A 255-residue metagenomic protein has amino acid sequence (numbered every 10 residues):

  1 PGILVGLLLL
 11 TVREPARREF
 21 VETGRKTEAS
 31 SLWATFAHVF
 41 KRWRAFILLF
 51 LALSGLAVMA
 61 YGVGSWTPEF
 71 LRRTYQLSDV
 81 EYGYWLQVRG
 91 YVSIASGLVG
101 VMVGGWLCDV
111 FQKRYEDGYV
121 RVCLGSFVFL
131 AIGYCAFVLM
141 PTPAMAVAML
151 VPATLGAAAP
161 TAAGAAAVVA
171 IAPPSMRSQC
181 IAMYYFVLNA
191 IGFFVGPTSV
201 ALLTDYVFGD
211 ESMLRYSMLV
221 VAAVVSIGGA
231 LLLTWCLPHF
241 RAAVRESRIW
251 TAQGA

Functional and structural regions predicted by a protein language model:
P1-L10, R215-W235: Symmetry-related core transmembrane helices of the 12-TM Major Facilitator Superfamily/SLC fold
L9-G24, T234-S247: Helix-loop junctions on the cytosolic side of multi-pass membrane transporters, especially the intracellular loop
A16-F50, T74-L77, Q253: Juxtamembrane intracellular "pre-TM" segments in multi-pass secondary transporters
R44-M102, A157-T161, A165, G192-V200: Extracytoplasmic gate region of multi-pass secondary transporters
G97, V101, I171-F208: A late C-terminal transmembrane helix in Major Facilitator Superfamily
G100-E116, T204-D205: Helix-to-loop junctions at the C-terminal end of transmembrane segments in multipass secondary transporters
E116-G164: C-terminal transmembrane helical hairpin of 12-TM major facilitator-type secondary transporters
G118-R121, T204-S226: A membrane-interface helix-boundary motif in multi-pass transporters
